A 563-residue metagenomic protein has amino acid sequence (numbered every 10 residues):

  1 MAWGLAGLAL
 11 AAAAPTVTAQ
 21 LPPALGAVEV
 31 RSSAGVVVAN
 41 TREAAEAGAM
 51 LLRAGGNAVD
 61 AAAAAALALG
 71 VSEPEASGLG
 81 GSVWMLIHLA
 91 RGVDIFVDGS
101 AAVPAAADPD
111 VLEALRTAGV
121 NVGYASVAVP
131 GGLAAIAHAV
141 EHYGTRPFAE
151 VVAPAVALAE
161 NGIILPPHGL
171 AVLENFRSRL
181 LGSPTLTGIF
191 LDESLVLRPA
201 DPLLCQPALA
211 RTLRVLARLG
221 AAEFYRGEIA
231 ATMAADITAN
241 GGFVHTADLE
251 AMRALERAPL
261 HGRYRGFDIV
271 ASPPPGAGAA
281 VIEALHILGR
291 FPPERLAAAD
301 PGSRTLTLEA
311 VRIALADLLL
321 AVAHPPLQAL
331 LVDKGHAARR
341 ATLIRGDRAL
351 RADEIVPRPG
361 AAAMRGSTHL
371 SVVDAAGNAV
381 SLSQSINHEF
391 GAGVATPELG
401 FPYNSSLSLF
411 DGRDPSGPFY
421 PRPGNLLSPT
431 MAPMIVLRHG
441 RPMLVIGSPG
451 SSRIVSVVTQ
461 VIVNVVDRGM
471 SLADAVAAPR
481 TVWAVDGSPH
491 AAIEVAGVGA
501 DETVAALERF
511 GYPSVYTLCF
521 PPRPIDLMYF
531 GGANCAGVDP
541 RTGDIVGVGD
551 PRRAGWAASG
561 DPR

Functional and structural regions predicted by a protein language model:
A11-A14: N-terminal signal peptide c-region/cleavage motif recognized by signal peptidases
V17-E46, M50, G56-L219, F224-R226 (+5 more regions): Noncatalytic scaffold domains of N-terminal-nucleophile
V59-A66, A149-E160, T232-A234, A298-L315 (+2 more regions): Short, well-structured alpha-helical segments that form the helix of a local strand-helix-strand
V71-I95, F243-H245, N378-L444, R468 (+1 more regions): Active-site rim segments in enzyme catalytic domains, especially the processed small/beta chain of N-terminal
E256, M364-S367, P429-M431: Short, small/polar residue-rich loop motifs at catalytic or cofactor-binding pockets
V270-G278, S367-S371, S383-V394, S448-V455: Glycine-rich phosphate/pyrophosphate-binding beta-alpha loops
R290-S385, E398-L399, S406, P513-C519: Internal maturation/activation junctions in enzymes
A376, N425, V458, D467-L527: Extended C-terminal subregions enriched in glycine
